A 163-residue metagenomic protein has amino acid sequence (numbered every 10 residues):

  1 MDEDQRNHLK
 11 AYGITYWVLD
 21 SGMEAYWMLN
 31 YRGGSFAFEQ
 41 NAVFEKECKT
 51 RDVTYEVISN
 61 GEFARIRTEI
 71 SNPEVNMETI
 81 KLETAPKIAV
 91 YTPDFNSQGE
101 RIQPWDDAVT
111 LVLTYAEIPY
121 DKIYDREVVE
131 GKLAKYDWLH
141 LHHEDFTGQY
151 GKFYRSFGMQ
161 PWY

Functional and structural regions predicted by a protein language model:
M1-A108, A116: Hydrophobic targeting/anchoring helices
M1-D2, R6, N41-K46, A89 (+1 more regions): Helical hinge/lid and interdomain linker segments adjacent to catalytic or ligand-binding clefts that mediate domain
